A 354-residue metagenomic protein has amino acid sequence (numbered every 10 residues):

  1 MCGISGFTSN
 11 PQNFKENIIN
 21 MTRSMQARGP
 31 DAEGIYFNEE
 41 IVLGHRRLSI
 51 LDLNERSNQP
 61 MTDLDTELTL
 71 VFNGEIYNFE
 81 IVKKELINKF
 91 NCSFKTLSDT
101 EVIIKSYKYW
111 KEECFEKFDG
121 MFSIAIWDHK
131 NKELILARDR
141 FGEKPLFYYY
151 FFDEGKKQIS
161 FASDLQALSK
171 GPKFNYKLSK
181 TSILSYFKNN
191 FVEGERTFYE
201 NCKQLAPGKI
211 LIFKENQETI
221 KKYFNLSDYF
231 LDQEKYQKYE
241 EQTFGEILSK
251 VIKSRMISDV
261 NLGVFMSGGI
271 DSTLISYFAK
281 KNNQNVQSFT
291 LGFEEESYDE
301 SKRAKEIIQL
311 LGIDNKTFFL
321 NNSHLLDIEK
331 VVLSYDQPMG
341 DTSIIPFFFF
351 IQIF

Functional and structural regions predicted by a protein language model:
M1-Q337, F347, I351: Cysteine-centered catalytic environments shared across enzyme families
G340: Short, charged/polar micro-motifs that form catalytic or ligand-binding hotspots
F354: Hydrophobic pocket-lining residues that define ligand/cofactor binding sites across diverse proteins
